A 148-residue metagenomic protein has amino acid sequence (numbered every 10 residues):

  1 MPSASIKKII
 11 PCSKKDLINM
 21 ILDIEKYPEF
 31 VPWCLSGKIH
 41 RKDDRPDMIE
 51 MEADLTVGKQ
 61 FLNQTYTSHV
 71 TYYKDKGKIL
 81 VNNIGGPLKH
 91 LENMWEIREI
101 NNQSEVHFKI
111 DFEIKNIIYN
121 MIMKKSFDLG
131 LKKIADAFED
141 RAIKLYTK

Functional and structural regions predicted by a protein language model:
M1-M48, N102: Hydrophobic ligand-binding cavity/cleft-lining segments
L17-I21, Y27, A53, V70 (+2 more regions): Hydrophobic pocket/interface hotspot
M20-D23, I49-D54, D75-V81: Short Pro/Gly-enriched beta-strand edge/turn motifs at strand-loop
P28-E29, S36, R41-D43, T56-E105 (+2 more regions): Hydrophobic-ligand binding "helix-grip"
I114-K148: A conserved amphipathic terminal alpha-helix motif
